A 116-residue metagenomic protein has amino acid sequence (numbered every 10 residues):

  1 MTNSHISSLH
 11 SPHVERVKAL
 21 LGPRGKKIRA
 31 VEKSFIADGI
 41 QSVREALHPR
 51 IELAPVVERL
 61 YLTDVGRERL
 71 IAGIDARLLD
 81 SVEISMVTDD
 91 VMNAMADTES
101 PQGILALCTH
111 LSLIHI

Functional and structural regions predicted by a protein language model:
M1-D64: Boundary-proximal intrinsically disordered activation/regulatory segments immediately upstream of a helical core
E45-A46, R69-L70, A94: Phosphate- and divalent-cation-binding pockets in alpha/beta enzyme and binding domains that engage nucleotide-derived
R69-S81: Short, aromatic/basic amphipathic alpha-helical patches
D80-A96: A glycine-rich helix N-cap at a beta->alpha junction
E99: Glycine/small-residue-rich phosphate/adenosyl-binding loop
A106: Glycine-rich phosphate-binding loops that contact phosphosugars or nucleotide phosphates
I114-I116: Conserved small/polar residues in nucleotide/adenosyl-binding loops
